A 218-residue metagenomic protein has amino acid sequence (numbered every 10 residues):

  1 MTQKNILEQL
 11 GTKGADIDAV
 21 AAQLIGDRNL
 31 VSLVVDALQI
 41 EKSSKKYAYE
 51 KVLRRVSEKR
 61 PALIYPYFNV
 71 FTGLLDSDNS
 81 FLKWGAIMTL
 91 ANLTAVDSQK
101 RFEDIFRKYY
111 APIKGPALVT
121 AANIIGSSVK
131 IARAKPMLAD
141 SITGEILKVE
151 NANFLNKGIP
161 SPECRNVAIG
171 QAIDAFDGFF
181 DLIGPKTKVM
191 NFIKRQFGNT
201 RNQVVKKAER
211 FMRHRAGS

Functional and structural regions predicted by a protein language model:
M1-S218: Alpha-helical scaffold domains
